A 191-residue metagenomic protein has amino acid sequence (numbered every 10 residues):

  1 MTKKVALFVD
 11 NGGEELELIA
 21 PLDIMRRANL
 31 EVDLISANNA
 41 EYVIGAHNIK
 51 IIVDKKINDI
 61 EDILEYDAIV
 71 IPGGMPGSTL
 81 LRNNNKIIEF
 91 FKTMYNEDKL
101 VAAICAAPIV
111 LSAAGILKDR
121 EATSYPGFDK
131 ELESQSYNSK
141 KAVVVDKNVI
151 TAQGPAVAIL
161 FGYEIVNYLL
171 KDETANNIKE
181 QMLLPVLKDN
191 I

Functional and structural regions predicted by a protein language model:
K4-F8, G13-L16, R27-S36, K55 (+1 more regions): Active-site-adjacent pocket-lining segments in enzyme domains
L22: Histidine-anchored nucleotide/phosphate-binding helix
I35-D54: N-terminal beta-loop-helix "entrance" segment that forms/cooperates in small-molecule cofactor or anionic ligand
